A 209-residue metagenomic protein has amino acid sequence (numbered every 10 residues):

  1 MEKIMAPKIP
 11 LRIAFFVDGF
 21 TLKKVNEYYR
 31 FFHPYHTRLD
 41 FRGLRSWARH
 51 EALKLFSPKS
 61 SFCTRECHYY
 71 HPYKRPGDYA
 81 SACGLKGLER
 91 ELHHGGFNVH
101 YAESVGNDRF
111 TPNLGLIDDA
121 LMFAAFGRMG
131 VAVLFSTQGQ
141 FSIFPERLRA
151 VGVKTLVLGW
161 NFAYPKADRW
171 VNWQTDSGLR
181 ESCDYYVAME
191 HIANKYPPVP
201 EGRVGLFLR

Functional and structural regions predicted by a protein language model:
M1-F110, K154, N161: Domain-level signal for Mg2+-assisted phosphodiester chemistry and nucleotide/NA-binding surfaces in nucleic-acid
C83-R209: Nuclease catalytic cores that cleave nucleic-acid phosphodiester bonds, predominantly acidic two-metal-ion
